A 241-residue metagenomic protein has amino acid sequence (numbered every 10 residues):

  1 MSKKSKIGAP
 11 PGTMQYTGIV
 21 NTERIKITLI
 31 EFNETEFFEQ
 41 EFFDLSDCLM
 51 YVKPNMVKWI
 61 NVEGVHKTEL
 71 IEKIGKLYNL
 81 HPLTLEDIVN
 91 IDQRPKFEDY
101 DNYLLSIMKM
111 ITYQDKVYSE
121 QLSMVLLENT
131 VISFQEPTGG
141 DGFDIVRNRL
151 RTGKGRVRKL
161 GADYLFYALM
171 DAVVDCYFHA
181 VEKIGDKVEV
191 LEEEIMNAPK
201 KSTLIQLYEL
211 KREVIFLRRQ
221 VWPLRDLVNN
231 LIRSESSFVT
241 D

Functional and structural regions predicted by a protein language model:
M1-T240: Peripheral, non-transmembrane regulatory/ligand-interaction domains of membrane transport proteins
